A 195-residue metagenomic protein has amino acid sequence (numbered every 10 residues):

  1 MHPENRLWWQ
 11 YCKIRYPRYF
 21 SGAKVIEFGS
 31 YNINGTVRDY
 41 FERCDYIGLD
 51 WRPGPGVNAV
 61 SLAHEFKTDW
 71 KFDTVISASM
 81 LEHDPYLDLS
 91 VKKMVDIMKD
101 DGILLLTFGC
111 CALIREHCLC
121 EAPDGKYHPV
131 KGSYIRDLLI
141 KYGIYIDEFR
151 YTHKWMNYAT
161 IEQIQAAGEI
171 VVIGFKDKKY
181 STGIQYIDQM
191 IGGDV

Functional and structural regions predicted by a protein language model:
M1-W70, T74, G125-H128, S133 (+2 more regions): Conserved N-terminal segment of class I S-adenosyl-L-methionine
E65, E82, L113: Active-site micro-motifs of SAM-dependent methyltransferase domains
S77-M80: A short beta-strand submotif of the Rossmann-like class I SAM-dependent methyltransferase core that lines
P85-V95, K99, I103-V195: S-adenosyl-L-methionine-dependent methyltransferase catalytic module, highlighting the catalytic core
